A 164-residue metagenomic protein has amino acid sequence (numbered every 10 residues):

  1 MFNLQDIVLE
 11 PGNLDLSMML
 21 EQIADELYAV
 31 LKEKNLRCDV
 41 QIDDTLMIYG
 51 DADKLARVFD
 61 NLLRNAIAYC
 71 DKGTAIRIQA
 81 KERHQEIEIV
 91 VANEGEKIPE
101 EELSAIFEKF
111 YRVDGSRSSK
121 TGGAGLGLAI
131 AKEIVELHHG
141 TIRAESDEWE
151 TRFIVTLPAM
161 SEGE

Functional and structural regions predicted by a protein language model:
L4-L9, M47-G50: Conserved micro-motifs of the catalytic ATP-binding
E10-N13, K32, R37-L46: Conserved catalytic submotifs in the C-terminal HATPase_c
A66-I67: Short helix-loop "hinge" at the ATP-lid/N-box region of the Bergerat-fold HATPase_c
G73-Q85: Short beta-strand/loop element within the Bergerat-fold HATPase_c
I98-R112: Short conserved segment of the HATPase_c
G122, G127, A131: Short alpha-helical Gxxx[C/S/T] motif in the catalytic ATP-binding
H139-G140: Conserved glycine-rich
